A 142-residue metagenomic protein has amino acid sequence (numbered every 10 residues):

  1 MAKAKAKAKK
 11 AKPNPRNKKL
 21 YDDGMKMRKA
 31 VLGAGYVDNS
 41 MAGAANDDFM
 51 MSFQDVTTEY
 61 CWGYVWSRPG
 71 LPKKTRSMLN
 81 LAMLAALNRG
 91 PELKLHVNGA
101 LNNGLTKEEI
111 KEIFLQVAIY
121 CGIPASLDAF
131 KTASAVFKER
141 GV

Functional and structural regions predicted by a protein language model:
A2-K74, N102, D128-V142: Acidic, glycine/proline-rich low-complexity segments that act as flexible tails and inter-domain linkers
T57-C61, M78-A85, I113-A118: Short alpha-helical scaffolding segments that buttress acidic/His motifs in well-ordered protein cores
P69, L87-G90, G104, C121-P124 (+1 more regions): Residues at alpha-helix boundaries and short interhelical turns
K73, S77, I123-P124: Short, conserved micro-motifs enriched in small and acidic residues
M78-L81, A85-K111: Mid-chain, well-packed structural core segment of small domains
E108-I113, D128-K131: A glycine-rich phosphate/pyrophosphate-binding beta-strand-loop-alpha-helix module
Q116, I123-L127: Substrate/cofactor-recognition hotspot
I119-Y120, F137: Short Asp/Glu-rich motifs
